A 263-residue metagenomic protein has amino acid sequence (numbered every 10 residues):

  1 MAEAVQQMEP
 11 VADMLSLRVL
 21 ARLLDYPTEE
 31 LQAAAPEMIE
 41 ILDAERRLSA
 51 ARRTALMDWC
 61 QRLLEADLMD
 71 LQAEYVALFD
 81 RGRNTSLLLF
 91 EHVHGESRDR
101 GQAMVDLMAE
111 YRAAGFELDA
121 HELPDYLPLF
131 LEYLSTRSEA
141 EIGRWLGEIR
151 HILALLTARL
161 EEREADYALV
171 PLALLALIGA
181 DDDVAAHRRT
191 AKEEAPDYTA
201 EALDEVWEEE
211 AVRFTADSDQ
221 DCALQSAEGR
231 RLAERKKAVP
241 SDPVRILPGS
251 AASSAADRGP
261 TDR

Functional and structural regions predicted by a protein language model:
M1-D125, E132-R263: Charged, alpha-helix-forming regions
